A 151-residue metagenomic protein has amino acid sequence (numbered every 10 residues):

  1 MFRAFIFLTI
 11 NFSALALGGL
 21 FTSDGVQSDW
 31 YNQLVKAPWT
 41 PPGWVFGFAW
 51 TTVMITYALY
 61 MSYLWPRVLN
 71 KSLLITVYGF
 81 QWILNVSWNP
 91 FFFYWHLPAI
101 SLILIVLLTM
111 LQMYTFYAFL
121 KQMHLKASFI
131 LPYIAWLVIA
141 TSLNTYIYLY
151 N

Functional and structural regions predicted by a protein language model:
M1-F21: N-terminal signal-anchor transmembrane alpha helix
G25-P38, Y150: Membrane-interface helix termini and inter-helical loops of multi-pass transporters
P41-I55, H96-L108: Membrane-interface loop-to-helix entry segments
W50-M61, Q81-L84: Core segments of transmembrane alpha-helices that mediate helix-helix packing or line hydrophobic substrate/ligand
N70-Y78: Membrane-interfacial loop-to-transmembrane alpha-helix junctions, especially the N-terminal start
Y78-W88, L102-T115, Y133-L137: Hydrophobic alpha-helical segments of small multi-pass membrane proteins
W88-I100, K121, Y146-N151: Membrane-interface helix caps and helix-loop-helix hairpins in membrane proteins
Q122-N151: Terminal transmembrane helical module of multi-pass membrane proteins
